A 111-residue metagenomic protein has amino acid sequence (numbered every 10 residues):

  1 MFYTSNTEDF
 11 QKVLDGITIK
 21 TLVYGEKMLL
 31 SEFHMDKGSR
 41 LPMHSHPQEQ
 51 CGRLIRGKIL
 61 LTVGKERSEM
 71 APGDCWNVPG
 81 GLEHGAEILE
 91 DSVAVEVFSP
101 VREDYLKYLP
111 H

Functional and structural regions predicted by a protein language model:
M1-K27, Y108-H111: A short, N-terminal "cap"/entry segment at the start of jelly-roll beta-barrel domains of the cupin/DSBH fold
I19-M28, P42-M43, E49, I55: Active-site region of the double-stranded beta-helix
S31-S45: Conserved short histidine dyad/triad with adjacent acidic residue
Q48-I59, G64: Glycine- and acidic-residue-biased ligand/ion/polar-headgroup-sensing regions
I55-R56, A71-P72, E90: A cytosolic small-molecule/anion-sensing beta-strand core signal
K65-G80: Short acidic-glycine-tyrosine-enriched beta hairpin
G80-D104: Ligand-binding loop in jelly-roll beta-barrel domains
